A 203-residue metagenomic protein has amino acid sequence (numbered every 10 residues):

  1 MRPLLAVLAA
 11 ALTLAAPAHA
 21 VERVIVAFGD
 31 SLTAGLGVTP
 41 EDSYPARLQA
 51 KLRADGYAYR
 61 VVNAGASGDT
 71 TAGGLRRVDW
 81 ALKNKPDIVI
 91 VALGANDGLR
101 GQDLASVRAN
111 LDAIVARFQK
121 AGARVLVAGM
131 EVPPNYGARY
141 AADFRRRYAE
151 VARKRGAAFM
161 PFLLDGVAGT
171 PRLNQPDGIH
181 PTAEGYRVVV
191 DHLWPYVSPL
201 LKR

Functional and structural regions predicted by a protein language model:
M1-L4: Positively charged n-region of N-terminal signal peptides that target proteins for export
A6-A15: Bacterial N-terminal signal peptides
T13, P40-E41, Y140, L193: Single-residue recognition of alpha-helix boundary sites
A15-A18, V89: Short, low-complexity, intrinsically disordered N-terminal segments
H19-S67, R77-K85: Serine-esterase "nucleophile elbow" of acetyl-processing enzymes
Y57, G73-R203: Alpha-helical cap/lid subdomain in secreted, periplasmic, or secretory-pathway luminal O-acyl-processing enzymes
G68-A72: Acidic-and-aromatic substrate-binding clefts and catalytic sites of carbohydrate-active enzymes
